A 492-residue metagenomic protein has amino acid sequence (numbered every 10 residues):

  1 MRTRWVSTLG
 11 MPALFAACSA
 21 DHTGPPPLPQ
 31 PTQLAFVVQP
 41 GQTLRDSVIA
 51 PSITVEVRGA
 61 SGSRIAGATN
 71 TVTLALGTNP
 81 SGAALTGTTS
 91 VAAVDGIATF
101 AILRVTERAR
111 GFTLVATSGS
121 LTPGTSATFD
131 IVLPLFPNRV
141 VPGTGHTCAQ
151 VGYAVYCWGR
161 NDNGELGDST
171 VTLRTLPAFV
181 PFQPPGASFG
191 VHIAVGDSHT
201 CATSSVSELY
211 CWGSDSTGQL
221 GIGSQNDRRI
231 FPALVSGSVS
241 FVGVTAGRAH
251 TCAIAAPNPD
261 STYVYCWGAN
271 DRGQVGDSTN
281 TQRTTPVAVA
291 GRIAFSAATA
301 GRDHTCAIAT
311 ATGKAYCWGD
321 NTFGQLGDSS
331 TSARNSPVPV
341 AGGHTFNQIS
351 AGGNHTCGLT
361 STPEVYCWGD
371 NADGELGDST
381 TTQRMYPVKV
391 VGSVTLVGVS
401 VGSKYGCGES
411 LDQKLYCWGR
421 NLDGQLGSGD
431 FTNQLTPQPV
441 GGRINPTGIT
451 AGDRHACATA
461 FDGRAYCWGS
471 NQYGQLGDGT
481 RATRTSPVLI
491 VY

Functional and structural regions predicted by a protein language model:
F15-A17: C-terminal motif of bacterial Sec signal peptides marking the signal peptidase cleavage site
S19-A66, T71, G77-L85, G111-T113 (+1 more regions): Short S/T/G/P-enriched beta-strand
S90-A98: Short proline/glycine- and polar residue-rich coil/turn motifs
F100-E107: Short, hydrophobic beta-strand segments
V132-D162, V171, A465, D478 (+1 more regions): An edge-strand/N-cap motif at the start of beta-rich repeat modules
R139, H146-A149, C157, H199-A202 (+11 more regions): Conserved core positions of repeat-based scaffolds
A154, H192, S205-E208, S240-R248 (+15 more regions): Tandem repeat domain/solenoid detector
W158-L176, Y210-F231, Y265-T285, Y316-S336 (+3 more regions): Short glycine/serine- and acidic-residue-enriched loop/turn motifs that recur at repeat junctions
